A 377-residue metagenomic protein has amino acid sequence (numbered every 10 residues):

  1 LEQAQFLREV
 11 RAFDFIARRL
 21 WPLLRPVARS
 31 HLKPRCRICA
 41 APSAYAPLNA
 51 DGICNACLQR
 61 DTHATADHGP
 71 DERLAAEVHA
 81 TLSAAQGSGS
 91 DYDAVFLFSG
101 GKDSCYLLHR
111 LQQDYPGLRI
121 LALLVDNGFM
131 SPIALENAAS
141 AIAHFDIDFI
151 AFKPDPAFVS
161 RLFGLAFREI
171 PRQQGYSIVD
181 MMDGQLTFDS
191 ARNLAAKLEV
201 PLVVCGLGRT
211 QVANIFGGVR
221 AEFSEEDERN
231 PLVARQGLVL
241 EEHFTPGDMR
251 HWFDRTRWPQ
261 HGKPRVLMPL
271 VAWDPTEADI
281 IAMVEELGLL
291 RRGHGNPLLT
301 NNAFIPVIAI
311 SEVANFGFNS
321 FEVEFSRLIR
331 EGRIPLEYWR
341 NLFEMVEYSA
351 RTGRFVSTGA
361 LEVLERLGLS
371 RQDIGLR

Functional and structural regions predicted by a protein language model:
E2-A12: A short, conserved structural fragment
R11-A94, R110, D114-R377: Nucleotide-activated chemistry modules centered on ATP-dependent adenylation/adenylyltransferase
A94-D103: Short, glycine-rich nucleotide/cofactor-binding loops
Y106-L107: Hydrophobic positions on the alpha1 helix immediately C-terminal to the Walker A/P-loop
